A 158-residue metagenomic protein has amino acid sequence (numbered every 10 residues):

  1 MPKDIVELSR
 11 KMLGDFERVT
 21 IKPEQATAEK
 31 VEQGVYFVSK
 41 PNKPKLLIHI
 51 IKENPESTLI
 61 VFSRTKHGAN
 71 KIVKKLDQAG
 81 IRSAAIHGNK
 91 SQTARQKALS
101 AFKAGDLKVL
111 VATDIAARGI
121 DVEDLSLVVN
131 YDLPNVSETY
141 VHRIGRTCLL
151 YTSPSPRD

Functional and structural regions predicted by a protein language model:
M1-D158: Conserved helicase RecA-like core
